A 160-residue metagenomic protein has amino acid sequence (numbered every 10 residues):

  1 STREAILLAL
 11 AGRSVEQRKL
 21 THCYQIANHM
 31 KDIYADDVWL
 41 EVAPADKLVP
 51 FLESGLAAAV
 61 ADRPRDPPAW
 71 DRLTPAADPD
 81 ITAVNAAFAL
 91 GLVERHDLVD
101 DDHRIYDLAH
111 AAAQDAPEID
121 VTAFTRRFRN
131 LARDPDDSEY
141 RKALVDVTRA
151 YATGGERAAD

Functional and structural regions predicted by a protein language model:
S1-H29: Post-HEXXH active-site segment of zinc metalloproteases
Y24-A45: An active-site-proximal "capping" alpha-helix that borders the catalytic cofactor pocket
P44-D160: Pan-zinc metallopeptidase signature
